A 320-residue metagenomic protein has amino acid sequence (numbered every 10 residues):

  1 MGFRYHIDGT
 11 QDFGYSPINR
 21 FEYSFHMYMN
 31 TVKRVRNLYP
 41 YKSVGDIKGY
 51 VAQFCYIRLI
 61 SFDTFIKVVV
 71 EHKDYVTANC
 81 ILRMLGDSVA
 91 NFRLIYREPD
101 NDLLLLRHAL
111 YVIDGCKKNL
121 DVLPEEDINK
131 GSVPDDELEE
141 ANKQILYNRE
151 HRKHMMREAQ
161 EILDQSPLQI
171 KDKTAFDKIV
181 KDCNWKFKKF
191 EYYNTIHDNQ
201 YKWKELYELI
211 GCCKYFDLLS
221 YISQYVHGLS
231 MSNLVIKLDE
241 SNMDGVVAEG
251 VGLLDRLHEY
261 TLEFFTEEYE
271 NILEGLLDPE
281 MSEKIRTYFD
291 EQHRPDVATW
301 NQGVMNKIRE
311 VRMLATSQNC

Functional and structural regions predicted by a protein language model:
M1-Y50, G115-H258, T266-N271, D278-C320: Secondary-shell segments that build the walls of catalytic and ion/ligand-binding clefts
G2-I7, F92, D100-L105, A109: An N-terminal domain-start capping segment
R34-P99: Long, hydrophobic/aromatic-enriched structural stretches that serve as scaffold segments
Y56-D63, L219, E259-L262: Hydrophobic faces of stable alpha-helices that mediate helix-helix packing
I66, A78, L85, F92-R93 (+7 more regions): Alpha-helical solenoid scaffolds that mediate protein-protein interactions, centered on TPR/SEL1-like repeats but also
V76, C80-S88, L103, R107-H108 (+1 more regions): Amphipathic alpha-helical scaffolding segments
A78-C80, Y96-H108, L276-I285: Short, glycine/acidic-rich hinge or "gate" loops at secondary-structure transitions that mediate conformational
I95, L110-K118: Acidic/His-rich structured neighborhood in mature extracellular/periplasmic domains
